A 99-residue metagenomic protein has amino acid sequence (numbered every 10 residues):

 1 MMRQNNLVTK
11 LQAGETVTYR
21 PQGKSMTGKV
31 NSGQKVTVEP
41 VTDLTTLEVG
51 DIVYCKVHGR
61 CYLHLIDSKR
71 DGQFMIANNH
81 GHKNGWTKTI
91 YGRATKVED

Functional and structural regions predicted by a protein language model:
M1-D99: Extended hydrophobic leader/signal-anchor segments used for secretion and membrane insertion
